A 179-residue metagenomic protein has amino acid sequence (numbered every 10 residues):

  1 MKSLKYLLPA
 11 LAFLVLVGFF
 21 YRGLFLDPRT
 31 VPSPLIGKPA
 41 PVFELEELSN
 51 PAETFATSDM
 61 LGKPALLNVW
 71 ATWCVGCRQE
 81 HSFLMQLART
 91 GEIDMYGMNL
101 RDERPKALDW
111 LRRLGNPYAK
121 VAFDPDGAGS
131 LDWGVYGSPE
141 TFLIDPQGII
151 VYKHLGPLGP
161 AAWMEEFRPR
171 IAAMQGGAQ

Functional and structural regions predicted by a protein language model:
M1-E46, Q179: N-terminal targeting signals for export/organelle localization
Y6, R112-P117, D124-Q175, Q179: Thiol/disulfide oxidoreductase modules built on the thioredoxin-like
P41-E44, W70, Y96, L131: Conserved Rossmann-like nucleotide-binding pocket used by diverse enzymes that bind dinucleotide cofactors
F43-L66: A short beta-strand-turn-helix
K63-A65, W70-W73, G137: Short pre-active-site segment immediately N-terminal to redox-active cysteine/selenocysteine motifs in thiol-based
L66-L67, M95, T141: Hydrophobic beta-strand anchors of alpha/beta hydrolase catalytic cores
T72-Q79, L131-D132, E140: C-type cytochrome heme c attachment motif
R78-G115, P125-L131: Structural microenvironment flanking redox-active thiols in thiol-disulfide oxidoreductases
